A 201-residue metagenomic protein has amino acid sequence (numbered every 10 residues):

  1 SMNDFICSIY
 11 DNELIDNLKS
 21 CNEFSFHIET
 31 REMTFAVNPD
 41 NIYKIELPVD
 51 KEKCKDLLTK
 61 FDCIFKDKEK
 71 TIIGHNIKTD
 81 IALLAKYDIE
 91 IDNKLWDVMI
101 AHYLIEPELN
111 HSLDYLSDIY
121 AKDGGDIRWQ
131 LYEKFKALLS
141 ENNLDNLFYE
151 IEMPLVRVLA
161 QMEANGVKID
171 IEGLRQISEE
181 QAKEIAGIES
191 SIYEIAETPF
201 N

Functional and structural regions predicted by a protein language model:
S1-V49, W129-N201: Conserved "right-hand" nucleotidyltransferase catalytic core of DNA-directed polymerases
S1-Y115, I119: Conserved RNase H-like, two-metal-ion catalytic cores of nucleic-acid enzymes
T59, D126, Q130: Short, contiguous clusters of charged residues that form electrostatic/catalytic patches at enzyme active sites, used
L104-E108, G125, F200-N201: Conserved phosphate/anionic-ligand binding catalytic regions in large, soluble enzymes, centered on
A121-D123: C-terminal or mid-to-C-terminal helical accessory/interaction module adjacent to the motor/catalytic core
